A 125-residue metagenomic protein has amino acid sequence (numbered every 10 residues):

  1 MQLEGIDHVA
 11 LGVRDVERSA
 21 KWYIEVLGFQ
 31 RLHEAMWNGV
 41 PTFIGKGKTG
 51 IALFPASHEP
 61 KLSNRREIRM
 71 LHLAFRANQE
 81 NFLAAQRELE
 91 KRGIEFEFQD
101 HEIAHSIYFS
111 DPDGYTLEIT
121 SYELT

Functional and structural regions predicted by a protein language model:
M1-Q2, Q86-T125: Vicinal oxygen chelate
M1-R18, L73, A77, T125: N-terminal beta-strand motif that seeds the catalytic metal site of vicinal oxygen chelate
L3-G5, R66-M70, D100-H101: Short glycine-enriched loop/turn motifs at secondary-structure junctions
G12-I51: Core segments of cupin and vicinal oxygen chelate
R18-S19, E80-A85: Short, conserved charged micro-motifs
V40-T42, L71, H105-I107: Short beta-strand micro-motifs in enzyme catalytic cores
T49, E80, Y115: Conserved Rossmann-like nucleotide-cofactor binding loop
